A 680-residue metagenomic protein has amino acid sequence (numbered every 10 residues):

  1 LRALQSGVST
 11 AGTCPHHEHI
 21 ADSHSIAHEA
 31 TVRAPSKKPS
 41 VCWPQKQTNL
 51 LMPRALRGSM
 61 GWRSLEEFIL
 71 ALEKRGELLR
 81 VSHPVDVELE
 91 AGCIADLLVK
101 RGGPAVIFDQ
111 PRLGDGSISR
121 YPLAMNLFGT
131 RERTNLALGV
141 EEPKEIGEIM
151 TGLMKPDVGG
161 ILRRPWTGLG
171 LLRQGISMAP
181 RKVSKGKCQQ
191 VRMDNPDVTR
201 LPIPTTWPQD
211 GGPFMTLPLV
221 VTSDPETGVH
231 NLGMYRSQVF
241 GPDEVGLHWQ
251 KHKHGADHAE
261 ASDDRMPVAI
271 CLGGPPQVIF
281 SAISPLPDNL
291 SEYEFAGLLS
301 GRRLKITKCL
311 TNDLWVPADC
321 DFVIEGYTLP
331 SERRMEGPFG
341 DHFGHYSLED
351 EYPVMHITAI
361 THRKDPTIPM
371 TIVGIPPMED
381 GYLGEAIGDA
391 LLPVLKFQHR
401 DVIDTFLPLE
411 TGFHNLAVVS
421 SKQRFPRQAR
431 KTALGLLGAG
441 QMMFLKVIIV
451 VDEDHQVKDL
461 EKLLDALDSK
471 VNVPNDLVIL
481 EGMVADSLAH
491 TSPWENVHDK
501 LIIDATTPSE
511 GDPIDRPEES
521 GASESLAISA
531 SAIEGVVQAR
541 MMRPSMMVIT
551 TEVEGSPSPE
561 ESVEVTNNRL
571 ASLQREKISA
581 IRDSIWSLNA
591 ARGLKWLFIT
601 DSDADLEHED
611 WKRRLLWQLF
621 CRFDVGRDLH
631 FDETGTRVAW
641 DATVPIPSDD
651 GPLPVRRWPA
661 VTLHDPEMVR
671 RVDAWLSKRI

Functional and structural regions predicted by a protein language model:
L1-Q5, I26, A30: Hydrophobic, low-acid, alpha-helix-prone terminal segments
R2, R33, R54-R57: Basic polycationic patches enriched in arginine
Q5-I20: Short, intrinsically disordered low-complexity segments enriched in Ser/Thr with adjacent Pro
D22-H24, N49: Intrinsic-disorder-associated, low-complexity terminal segments enriched in Asp/Asn/His/Tyr and depleted of Lys/Arg
T31-K38: Short, composition-biased linear "edge" segments at structural boundaries
K38, K46-T48: Polybasic, lysine-rich low-complexity intrinsically disordered segments
P53-F339, F343-I680: Extended, highly charged
